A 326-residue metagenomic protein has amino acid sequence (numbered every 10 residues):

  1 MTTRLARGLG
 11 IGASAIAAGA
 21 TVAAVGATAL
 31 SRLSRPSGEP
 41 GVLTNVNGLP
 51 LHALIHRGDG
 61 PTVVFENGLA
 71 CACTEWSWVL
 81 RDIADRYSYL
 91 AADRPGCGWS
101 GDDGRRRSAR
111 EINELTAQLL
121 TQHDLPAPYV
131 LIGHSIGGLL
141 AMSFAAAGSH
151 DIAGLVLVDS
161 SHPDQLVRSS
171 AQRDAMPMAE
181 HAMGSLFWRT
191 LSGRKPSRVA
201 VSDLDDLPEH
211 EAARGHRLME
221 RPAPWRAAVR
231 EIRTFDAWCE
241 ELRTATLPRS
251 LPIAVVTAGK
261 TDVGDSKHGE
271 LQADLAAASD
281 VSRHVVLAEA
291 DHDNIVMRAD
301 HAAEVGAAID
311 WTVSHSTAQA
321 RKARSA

Functional and structural regions predicted by a protein language model:
T2-L30: Hydrophobic alpha-helical topogenic segments used for membrane insertion/localization
L49, I55-W99: Conserved HGGG/HGGXW glycine-rich cap/lid loop of the alpha/beta-hydrolase fold
V64-G68, H134, D159, A258: The conserved beta1-alpha1 loop
A91-V130: Active-site loop/oxyanion-hole signature of alpha/beta-hydrolase fold enzymes
D93-G98, S161, A290-D291: Short beta-to-alpha linker loops that shape the active-site pocket of alpha/beta-hydrolase fold enzymes
A127-S169: Conserved hydrolase catalytic core segment
H210-V286: Conserved serine/cysteine hydrolase catalytic core
D280-A326: Catalytic active-site module of serine/aspartate enzymes centered on a nucleophile-bearing elbow/loop
